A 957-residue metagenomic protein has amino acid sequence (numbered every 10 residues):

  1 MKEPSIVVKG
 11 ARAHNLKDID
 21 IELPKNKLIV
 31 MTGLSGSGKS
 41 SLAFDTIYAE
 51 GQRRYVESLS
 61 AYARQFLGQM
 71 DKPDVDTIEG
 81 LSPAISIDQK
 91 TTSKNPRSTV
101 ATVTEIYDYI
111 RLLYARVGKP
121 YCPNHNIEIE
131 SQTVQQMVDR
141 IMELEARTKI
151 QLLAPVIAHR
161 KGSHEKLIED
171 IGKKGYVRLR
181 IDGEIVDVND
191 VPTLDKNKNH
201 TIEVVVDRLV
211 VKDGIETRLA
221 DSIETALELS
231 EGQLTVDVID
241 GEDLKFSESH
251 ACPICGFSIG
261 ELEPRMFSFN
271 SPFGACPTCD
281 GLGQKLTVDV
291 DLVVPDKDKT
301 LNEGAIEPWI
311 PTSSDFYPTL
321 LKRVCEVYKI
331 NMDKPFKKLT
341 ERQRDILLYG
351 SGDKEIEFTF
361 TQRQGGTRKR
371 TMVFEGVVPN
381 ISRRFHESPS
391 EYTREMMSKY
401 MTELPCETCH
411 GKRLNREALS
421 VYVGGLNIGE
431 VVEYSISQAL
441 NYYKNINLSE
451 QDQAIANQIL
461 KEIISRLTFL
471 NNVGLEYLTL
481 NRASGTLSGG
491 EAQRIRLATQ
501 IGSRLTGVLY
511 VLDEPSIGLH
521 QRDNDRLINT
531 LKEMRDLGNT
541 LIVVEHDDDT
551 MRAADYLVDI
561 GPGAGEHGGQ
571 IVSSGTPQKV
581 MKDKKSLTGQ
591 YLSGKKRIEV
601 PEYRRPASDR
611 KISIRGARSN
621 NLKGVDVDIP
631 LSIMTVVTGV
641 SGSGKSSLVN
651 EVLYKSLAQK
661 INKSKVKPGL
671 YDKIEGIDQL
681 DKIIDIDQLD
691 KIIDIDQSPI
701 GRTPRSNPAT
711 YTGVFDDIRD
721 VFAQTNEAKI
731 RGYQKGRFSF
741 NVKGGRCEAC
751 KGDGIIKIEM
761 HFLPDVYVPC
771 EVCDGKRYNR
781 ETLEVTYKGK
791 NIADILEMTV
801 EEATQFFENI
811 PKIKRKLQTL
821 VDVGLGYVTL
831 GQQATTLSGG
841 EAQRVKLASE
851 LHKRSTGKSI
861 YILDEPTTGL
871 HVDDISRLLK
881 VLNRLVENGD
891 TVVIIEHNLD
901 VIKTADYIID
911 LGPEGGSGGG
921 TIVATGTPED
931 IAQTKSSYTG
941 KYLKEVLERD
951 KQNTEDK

Functional and structural regions predicted by a protein language model:
M1-K957: Conserved phosphate-binding elements of NTP-dependent enzyme cores
